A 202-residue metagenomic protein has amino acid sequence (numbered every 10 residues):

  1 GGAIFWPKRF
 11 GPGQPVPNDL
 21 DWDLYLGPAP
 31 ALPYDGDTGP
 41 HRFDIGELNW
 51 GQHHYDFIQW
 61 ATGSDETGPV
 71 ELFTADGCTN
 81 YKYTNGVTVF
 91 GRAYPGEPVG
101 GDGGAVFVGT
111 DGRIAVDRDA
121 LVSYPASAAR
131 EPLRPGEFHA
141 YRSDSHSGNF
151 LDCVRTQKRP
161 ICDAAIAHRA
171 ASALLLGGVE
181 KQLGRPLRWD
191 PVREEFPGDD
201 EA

Functional and structural regions predicted by a protein language model:
G1-A202: Contiguous beta-strand/loop segments that form the cofactor/metal-binding neighborhood of enzyme cores
